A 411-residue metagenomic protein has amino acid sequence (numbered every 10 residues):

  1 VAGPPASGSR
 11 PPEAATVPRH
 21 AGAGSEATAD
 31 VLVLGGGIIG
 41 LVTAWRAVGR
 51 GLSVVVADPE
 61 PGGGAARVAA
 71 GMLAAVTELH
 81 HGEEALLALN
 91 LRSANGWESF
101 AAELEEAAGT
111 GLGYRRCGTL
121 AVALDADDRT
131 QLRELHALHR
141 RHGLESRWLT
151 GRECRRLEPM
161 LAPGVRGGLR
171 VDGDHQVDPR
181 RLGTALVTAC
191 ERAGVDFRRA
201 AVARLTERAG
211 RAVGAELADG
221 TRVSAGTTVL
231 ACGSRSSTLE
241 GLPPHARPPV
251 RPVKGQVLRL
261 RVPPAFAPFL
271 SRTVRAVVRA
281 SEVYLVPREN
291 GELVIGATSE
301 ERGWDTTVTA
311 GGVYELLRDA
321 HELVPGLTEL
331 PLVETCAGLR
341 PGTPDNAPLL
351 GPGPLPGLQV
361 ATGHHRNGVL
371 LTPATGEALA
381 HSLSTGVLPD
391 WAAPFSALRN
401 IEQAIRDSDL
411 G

Functional and structural regions predicted by a protein language model:
V1-D30, G49: Extreme N-terminal leader/targeting segments of oxidoreductases
A29-V55: N-terminal Rossmann-like FAD-binding beta1-loop-alpha1 element of flavoenzymes
L32-L34, V223-R235, G376: Short hydrophobic core segments
V42-G49, P59, G71-M72, T110-Y114 (+1 more regions): Active-site substrate-recognition segment that forms the wall of the catalytic cavity or substrate channel
M72-E153, L157: Dinucleotide-binding Rossmann-like beta1-alpha1 core, especially the glycine-rich loop that anchors the ADP
T110-A123, L135, H142-A193, T298-R302 (+1 more regions): Helix-loop-beta segment of a Rossmann-like dinucleotide-binding subdomain
L169-D219, V223-A225: Helical element adjacent to the flavin cofactor pocket in flavoenzyme catalytic cores
V324-G411: C-terminal catalytic lobe of FAD-dependent flavoproteins
